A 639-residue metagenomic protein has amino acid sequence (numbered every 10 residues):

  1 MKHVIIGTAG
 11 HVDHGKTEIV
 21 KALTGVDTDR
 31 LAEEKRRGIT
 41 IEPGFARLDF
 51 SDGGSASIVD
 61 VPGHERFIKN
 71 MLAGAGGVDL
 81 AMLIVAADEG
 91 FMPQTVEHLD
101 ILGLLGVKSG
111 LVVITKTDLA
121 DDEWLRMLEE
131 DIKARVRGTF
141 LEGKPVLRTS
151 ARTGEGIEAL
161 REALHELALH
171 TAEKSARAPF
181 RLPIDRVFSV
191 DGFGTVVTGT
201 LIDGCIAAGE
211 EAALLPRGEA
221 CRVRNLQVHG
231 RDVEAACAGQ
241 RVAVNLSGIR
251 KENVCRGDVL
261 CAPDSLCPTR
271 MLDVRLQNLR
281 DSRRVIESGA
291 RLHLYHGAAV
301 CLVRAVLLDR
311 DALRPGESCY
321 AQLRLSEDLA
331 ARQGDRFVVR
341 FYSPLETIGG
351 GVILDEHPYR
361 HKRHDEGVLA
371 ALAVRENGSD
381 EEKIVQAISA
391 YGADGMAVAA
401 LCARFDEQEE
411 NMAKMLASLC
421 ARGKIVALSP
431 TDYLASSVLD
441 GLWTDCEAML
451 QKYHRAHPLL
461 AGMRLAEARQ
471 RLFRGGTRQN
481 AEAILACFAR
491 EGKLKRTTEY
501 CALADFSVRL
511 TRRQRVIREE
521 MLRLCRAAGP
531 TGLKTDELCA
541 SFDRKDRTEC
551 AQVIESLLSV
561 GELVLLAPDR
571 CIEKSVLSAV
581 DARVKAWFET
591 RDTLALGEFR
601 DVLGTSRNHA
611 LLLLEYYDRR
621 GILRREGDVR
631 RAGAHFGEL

Functional and structural regions predicted by a protein language model:
M1-V61, E65, E210: Conserved G1/Walker A P-loop phosphate-binding module
H3, D29, T139-T149, T171-P183 (+10 more regions): Interdomain boundary/hinge elements
S55, V61-R66, A75-M127: Conserved Switch II/interswitch segment of TRAFAC-class P-loop GTPases
H64-E65, D88-M92, V107, K116-D121 (+7 more regions): Conserved nucleotide-binding/hydrolysis micro-motifs of P-loop NTPases
T117, E123, A134-S282: Conserved catalytic-core segments of large NTP-driven translation/proteostasis enzymes
I184, I202, I206-R231, C237-G239 (+4 more regions): C-terminal accessory/connector segments of nucleic-acid motor ATPases
E211-S379, A481-E482, D505, T511-R512: Beta-strand/loop-dominated core regions that host nucleotide or nucleotide-derived cofactor-binding catalytic loops
T347, H357-L639: C-terminal non-catalytic scaffold/interaction domains in large multidomain proteins
